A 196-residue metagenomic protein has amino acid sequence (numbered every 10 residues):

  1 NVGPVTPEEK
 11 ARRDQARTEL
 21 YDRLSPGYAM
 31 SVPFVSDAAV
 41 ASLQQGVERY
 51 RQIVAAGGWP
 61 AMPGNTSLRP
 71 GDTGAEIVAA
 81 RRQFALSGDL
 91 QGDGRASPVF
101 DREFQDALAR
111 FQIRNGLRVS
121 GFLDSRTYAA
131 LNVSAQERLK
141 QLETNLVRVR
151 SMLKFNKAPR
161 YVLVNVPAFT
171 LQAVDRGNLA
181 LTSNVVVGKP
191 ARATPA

Functional and structural regions predicted by a protein language model:
N1-A196: Auxiliary tRNA-acceptor-end handling modules of aminoacyl-tRNA synthetases
